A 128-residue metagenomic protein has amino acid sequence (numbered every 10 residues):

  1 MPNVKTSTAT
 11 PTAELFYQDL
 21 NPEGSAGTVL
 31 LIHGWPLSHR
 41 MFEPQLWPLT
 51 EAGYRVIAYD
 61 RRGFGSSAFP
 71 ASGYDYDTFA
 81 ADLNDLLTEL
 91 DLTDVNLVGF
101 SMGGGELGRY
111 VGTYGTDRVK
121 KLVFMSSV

Functional and structural regions predicted by a protein language model:
M1-E14: N-terminal cap/lid segment of alpha/beta-hydrolase-fold proteins
A9, L20-E23, G115: Short polar/acidic secondary-structure junctions
T12-E14, A26, V119: A structure-centric signal for secondary-structure junctions around beta-strands
F16-F69: Conserved HGGG/HGGXW glycine-rich cap/lid loop of the alpha/beta-hydrolase fold
Q18, E51, A58-M102, R118: Active-site loop/oxyanion-hole signature of alpha/beta-hydrolase fold enzymes
E43, N84, G108-G112: Short, hydrophobic alpha-helix immediately C-terminal to the catalytic nucleophile
T93-V128: Conserved hydrolase catalytic core segment
